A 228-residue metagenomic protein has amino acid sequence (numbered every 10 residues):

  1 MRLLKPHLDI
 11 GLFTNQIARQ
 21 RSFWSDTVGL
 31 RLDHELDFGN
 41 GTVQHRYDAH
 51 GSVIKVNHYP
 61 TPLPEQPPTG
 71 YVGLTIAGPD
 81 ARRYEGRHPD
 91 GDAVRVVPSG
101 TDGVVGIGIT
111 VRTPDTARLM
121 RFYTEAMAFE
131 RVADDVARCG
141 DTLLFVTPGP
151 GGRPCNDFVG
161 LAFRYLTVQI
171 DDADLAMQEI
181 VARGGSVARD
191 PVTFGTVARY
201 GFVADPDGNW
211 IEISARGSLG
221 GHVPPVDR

Functional and structural regions predicted by a protein language model:
M1-H34, Y47-A133, A137-R189, A204-R228: Glyoxalase I/VOC metalloenzyme domain signal
D37, T193-F194: Surface loop/turn motifs at the tips and blade-to-blade linkers of beta-strand repeat domains
N40, T196, V223-P224: Sparse recognition of residues in long alpha-helices and their boundaries
T42, F163, A198: Short coil/loop residues immediately preceding or within conserved phosphate-binding loops of NTP-utilizing enzyme
D80-A81, T196-A198: Short, small/polar residue-rich loop motifs at catalytic or cofactor-binding pockets
